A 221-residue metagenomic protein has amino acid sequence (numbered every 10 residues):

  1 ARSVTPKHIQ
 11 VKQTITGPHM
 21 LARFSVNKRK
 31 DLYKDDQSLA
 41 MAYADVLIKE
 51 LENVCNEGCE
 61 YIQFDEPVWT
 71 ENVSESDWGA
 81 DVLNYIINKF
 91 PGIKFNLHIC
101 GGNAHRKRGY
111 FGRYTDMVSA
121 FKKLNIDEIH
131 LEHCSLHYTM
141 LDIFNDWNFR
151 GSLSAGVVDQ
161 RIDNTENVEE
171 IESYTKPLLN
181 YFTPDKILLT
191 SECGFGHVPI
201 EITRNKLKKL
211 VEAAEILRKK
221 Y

Functional and structural regions predicted by a protein language model:
A1-Y221: Domain-level signal for soluble alpha/beta catalytic cores
